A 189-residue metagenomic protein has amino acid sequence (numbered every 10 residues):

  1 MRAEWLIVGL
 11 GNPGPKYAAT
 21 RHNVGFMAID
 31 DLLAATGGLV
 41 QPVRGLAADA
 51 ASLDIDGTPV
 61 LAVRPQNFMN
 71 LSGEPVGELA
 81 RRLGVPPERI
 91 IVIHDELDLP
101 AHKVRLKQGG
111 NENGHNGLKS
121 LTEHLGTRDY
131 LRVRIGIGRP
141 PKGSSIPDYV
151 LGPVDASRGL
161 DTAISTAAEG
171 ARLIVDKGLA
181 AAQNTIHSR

Functional and structural regions predicted by a protein language model:
M1-E112, K119-V133, P140-S145, A156-S157 (+2 more regions): Nucleotide and nucleotide-moiety/phosphate-recognizing core
P147-G152: Acyl/amide activation-and-transfer machinery of modular secondary-metabolite enzymes
